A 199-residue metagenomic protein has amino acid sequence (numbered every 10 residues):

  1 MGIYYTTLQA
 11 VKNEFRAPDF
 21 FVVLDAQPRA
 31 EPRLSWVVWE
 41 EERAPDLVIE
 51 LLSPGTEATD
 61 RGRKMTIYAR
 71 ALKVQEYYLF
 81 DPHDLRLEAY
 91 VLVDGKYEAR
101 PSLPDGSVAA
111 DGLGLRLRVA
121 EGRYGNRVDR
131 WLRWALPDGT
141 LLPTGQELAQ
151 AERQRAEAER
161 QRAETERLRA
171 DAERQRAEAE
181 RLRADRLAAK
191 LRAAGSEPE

Functional and structural regions predicted by a protein language model:
M1-T6: Generic short beta-strand segments
T7-P18, V23-A71, L79-E199: C-terminal interaction segment
Q75: Short acidic/polar active-site loop segments enriched in Thr and Asp
